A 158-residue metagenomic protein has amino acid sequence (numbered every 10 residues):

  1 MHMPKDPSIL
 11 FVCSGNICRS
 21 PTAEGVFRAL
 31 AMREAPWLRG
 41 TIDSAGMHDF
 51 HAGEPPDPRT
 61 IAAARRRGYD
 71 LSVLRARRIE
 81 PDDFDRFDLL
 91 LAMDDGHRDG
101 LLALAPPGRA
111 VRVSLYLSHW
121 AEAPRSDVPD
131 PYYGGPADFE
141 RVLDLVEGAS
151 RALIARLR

Functional and structural regions predicted by a protein language model:
H2, L89, D95-R158: Phosphate-binding/catalytic loops
H2-R86, A155-R158: Conserved active-site segments centered on acidic
F11, L91-A92: Hydrophobic beta-strand core positions in alpha/beta domains
S20, D94-D95: Helix N-cap/beta->alpha junction signal
